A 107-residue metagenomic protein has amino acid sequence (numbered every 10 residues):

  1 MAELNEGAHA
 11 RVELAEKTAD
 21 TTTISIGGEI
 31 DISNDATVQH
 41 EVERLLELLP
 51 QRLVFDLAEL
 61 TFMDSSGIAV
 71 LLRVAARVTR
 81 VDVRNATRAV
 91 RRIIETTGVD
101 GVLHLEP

Functional and structural regions predicted by a protein language model:
A2-H40, E59: STAS-typified acidic loop motif
E3-A8, E95-P107: Short, charged, intrinsically disordered terminal tails
E29-L103: Amphipathic alpha-helical interaction surfaces in cytosolic regulatory modules
